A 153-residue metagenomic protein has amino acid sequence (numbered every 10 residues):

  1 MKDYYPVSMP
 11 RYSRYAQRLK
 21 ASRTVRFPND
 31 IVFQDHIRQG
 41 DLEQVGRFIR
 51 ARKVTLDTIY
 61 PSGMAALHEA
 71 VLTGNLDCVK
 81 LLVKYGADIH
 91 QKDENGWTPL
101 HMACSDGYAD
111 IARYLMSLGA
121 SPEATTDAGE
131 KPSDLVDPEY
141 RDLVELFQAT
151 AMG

Functional and structural regions predicted by a protein language model:
M1-R52, D57, P61, A149-G153: Intrinsically disordered, low-complexity regulatory segments in ankyrin-centric signaling systems
P28, P61-S62, E94-N95, D127-A128: Ankyrin repeat start-site detector
D35-D41, E69-N75, M102-Y108, L135-Y140: Ankyrin repeat A-helix N-terminal signature
Q44, D77-C78, D110-I111, D142-L143: Conserved ankyrin/ankyrin-like repeat signature
I49-V54, K80-A87, R113-A120, A149-M152: Ankyrin repeat domain, specifically the short helix-to-loop turn at the C-terminus of the second helix of each repeat
A112, M116, S121-A151: Leucine-rich solenoid repeat scaffolds
